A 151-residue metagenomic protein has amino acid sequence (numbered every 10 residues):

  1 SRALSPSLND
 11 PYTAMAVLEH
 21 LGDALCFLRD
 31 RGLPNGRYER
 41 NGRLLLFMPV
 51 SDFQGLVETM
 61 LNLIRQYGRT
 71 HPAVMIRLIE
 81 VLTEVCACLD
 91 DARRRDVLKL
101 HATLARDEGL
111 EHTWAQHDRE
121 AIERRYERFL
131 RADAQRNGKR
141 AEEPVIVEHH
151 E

Functional and structural regions predicted by a protein language model:
S1-E151: Short basic (Lys/Arg) and small-residue
